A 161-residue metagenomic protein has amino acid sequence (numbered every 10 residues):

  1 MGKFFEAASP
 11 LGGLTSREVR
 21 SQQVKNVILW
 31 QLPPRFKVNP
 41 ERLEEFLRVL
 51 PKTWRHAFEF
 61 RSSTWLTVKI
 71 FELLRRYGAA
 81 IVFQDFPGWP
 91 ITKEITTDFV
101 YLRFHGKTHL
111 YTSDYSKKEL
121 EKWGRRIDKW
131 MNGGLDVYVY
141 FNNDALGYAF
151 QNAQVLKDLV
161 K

Functional and structural regions predicted by a protein language model:
M1-K161: Residues lining hydrophobic/aromatic ligand-binding pockets adjacent to catalytic sites
